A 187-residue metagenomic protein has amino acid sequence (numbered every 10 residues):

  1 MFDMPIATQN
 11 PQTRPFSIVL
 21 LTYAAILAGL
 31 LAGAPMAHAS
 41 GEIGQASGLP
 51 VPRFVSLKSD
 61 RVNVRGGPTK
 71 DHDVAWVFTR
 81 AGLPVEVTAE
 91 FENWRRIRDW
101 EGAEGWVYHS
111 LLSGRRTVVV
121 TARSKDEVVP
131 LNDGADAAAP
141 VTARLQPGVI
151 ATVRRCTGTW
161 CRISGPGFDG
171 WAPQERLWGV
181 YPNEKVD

Functional and structural regions predicted by a protein language model:
M1-F16: N-terminal secretory signal peptides that target proteins for export/translocation
S17-A24: Sec-dependent signal peptide recognition, specifically the positively charged N-region followed immediately by
G33-P35: N-terminal signal peptide c-region/cleavage motif recognized by signal peptidases
H38-G66, V77-A81, T88-F91, R98-W100 (+5 more regions): SH3-family beta-barrel domains
D73-V74: Beta-strand-rich domains and repeat architectures in extracellular enzymes and scaffolds, especially beta-propellers
C161: Surface-exposed aromatic
